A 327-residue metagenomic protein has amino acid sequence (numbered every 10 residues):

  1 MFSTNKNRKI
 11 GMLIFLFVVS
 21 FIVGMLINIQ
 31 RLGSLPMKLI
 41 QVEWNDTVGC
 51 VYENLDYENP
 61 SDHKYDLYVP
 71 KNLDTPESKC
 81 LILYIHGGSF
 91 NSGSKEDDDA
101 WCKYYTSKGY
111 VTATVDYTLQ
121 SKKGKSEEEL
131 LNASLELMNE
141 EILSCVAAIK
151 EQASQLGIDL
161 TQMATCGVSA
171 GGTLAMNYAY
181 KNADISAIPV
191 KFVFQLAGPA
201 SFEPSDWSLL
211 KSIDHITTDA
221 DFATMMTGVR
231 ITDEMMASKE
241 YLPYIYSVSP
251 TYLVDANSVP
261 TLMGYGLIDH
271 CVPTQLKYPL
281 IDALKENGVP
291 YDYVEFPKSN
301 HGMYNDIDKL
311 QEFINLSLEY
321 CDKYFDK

Functional and structural regions predicted by a protein language model:
L32-P76: N-terminal cap/lid segment of alpha/beta-hydrolase-fold proteins
G33-S34, L39-E43, Y180-A237: Hydrolase active-site cap/lid region
E77-G87: Short beta-strand element of the alpha/beta-hydrolase
E96-T114: Short amphipathic alpha-helix adjacent to the substrate-entry channel of hydrolases
K125-E127, L262-G264, Q275-K327: C-terminal catalytic histidine-bearing segment of alpha/beta-hydrolase fold enzymes
N132-S154: Alpha/beta-hydrolase active-site loop
G157-S169: Alpha/beta-hydrolase fold nucleophile elbow
N257, M263-Y265, D269: Short beta-strand/loop motif that positions the catalytic acidic residue of the alpha/beta-hydrolase fold
